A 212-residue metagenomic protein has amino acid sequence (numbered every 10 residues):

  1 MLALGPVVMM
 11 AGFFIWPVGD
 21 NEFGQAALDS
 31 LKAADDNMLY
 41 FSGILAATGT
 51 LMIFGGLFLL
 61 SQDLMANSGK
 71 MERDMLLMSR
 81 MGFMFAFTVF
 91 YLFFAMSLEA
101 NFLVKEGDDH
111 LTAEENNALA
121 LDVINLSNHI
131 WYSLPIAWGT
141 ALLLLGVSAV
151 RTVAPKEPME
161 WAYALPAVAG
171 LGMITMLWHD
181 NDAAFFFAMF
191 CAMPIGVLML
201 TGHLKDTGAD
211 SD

Functional and structural regions predicted by a protein language model:
M1-D212: Hydrophobic, aromatic-enriched alpha-helical segments typical of multi-pass transmembrane helices
